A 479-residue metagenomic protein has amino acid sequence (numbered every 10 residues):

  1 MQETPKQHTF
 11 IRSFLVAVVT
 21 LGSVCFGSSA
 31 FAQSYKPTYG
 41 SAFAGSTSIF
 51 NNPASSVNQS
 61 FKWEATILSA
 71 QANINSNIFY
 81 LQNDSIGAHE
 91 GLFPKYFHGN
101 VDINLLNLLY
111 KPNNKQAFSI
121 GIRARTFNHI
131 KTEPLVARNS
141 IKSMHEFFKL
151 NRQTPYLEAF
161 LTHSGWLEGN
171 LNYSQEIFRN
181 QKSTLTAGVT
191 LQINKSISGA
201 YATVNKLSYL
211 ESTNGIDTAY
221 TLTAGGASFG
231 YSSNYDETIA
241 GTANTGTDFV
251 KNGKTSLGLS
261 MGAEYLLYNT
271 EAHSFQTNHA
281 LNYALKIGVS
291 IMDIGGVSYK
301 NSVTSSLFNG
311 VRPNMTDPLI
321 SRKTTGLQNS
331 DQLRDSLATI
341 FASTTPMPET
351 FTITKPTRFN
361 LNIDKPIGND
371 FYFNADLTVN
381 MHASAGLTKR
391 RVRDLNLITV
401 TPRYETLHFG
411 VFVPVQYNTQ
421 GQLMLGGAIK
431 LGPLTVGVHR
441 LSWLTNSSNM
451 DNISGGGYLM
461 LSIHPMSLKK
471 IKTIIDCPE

Functional and structural regions predicted by a protein language model:
M1-P37, I363: Bacterial Sec-dependent N-terminal signal peptides
Q33-E479: Subset of outer-membrane beta-barrel
